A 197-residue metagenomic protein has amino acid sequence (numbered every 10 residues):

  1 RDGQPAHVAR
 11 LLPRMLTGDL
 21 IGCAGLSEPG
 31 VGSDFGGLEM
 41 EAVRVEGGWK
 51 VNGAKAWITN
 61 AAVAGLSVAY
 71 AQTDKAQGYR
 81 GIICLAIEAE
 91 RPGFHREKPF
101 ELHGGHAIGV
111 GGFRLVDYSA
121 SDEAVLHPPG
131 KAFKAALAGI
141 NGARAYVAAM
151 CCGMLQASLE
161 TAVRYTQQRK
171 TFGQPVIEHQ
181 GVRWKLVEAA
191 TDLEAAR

Functional and structural regions predicted by a protein language model:
R1-A6, G32-F35: N-terminal glycine-rich flavin-associated loop
G3-L16: A generic, well-ordered mixed alpha/beta core segment in the N-terminal half of proteins
Q4, L85, L155, A196: Residue-level signal for inorganic ion chemistry
G18-L26: A short, Trp-centered hydrophobic/proline-enriched beta-strand micro-motif
V31, A56-A62, G142-Y146: Glycine-rich phosphate/pyrophosphate-binding beta-alpha loops
M40-V43: A structural signal for short hydrophobic beta-strand segments in well-ordered beta-sheet cores
N52-R96: A short core secondary-structure module
H95-A195: Glycine-rich beta->alpha junctions and the first turn(s) of the following alpha-helix
